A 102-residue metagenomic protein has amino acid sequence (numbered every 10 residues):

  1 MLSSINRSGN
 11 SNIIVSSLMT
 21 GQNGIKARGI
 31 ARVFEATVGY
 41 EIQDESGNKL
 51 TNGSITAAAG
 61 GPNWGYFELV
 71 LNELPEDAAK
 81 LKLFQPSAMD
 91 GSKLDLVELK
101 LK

Functional and structural regions predicted by a protein language model:
M1-K102: Ser/Thr-rich low-complexity repeats and stalk/linker segments
